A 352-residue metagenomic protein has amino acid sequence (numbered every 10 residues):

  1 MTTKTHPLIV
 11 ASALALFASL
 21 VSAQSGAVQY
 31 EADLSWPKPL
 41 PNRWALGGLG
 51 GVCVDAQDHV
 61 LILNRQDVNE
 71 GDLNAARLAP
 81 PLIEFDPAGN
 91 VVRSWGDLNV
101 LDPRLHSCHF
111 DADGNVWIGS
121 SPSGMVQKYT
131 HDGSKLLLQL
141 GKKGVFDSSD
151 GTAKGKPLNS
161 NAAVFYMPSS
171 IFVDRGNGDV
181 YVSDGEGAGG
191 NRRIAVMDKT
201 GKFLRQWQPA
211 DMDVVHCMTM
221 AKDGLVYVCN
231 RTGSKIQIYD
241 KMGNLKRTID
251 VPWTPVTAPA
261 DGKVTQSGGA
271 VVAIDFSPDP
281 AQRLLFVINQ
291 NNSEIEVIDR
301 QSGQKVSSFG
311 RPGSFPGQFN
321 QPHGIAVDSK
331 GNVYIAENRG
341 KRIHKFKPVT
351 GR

Functional and structural regions predicted by a protein language model:
M1-T5: N-terminal secretory signal peptides that target proteins for export/translocation
I9-S19: Bacterial N-terminal signal peptides
Q24-R352: Eukaryotic scaffold repeat domains enriched in small/polar residues
